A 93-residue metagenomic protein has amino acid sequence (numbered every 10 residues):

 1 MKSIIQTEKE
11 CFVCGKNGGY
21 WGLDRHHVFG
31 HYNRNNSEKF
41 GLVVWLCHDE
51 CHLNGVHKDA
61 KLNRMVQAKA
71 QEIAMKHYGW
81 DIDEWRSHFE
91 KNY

Functional and structural regions predicted by a protein language model:
M1-D24: Short cysteine-rich loop/turn motifs with clustered Cys
M1-Q6, K61, K69, N92-Y93: Short, Lys/Arg-enriched, disordered terminal segments
K16, H52, G79: Residue-level marker of positions within ordered structural domains that often coincide with functionally constrained
L23-Y32, H48-G55: Histidine-centered catalytic micro-motifs
F29-V44: Short linker/helix segments within small regulatory modules
V43-A68: Short Cys/His-centered divalent metal-binding micro-motifs
A68-Y93: Short flanking/linker segments adjacent to small metal-binding domains or redox-active Cys/His motifs
